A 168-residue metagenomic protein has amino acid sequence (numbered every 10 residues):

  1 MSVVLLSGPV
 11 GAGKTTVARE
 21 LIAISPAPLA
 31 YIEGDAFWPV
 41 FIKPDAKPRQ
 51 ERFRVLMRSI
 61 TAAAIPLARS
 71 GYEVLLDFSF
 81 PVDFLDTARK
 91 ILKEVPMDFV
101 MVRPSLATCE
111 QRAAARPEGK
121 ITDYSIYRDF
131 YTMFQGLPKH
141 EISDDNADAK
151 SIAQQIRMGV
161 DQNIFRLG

Functional and structural regions predicted by a protein language model:
M1-V3: Pre-Walker A (Motif I) flank of P-loop NTPase domains
L6: Hydrophobic anchor at the beta1->P-loop junction of P-loop NTPases
P9: P-loop (Walker A) phosphate-binding loop of NTP-binding proteins
A12: ATP-binding Walker
T15: Walker A/P-loop
R19-T61: Conserved substrate/cofactor phosphate-moiety recognition/catalytic segment in nucleotide-dependent phosphotransferases
K93-R112, I142: Conserved phosphate-donor/acceptor-positioning beta-strand/loop module used by diverse small-molecule
A115-M158, Q162-G168: Small-molecule kinase domains that catalyze NTP-dependent phosphoryl transfer to phosphate-bearing small molecules
